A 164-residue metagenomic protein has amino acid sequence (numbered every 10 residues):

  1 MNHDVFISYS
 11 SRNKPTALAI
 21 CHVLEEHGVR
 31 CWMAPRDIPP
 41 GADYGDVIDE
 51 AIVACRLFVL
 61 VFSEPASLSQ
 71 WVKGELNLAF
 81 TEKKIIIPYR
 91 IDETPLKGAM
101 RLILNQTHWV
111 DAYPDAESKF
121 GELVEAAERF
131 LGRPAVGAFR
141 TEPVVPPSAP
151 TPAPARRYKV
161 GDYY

Functional and structural regions predicted by a protein language model:
M1-V61, P65, Q70, F80-I85 (+3 more regions): Conserved N-terminal substructure of TIR/SEFIR domains
D49-I52, I103-H108: Short, hinge-like loop/turn segments at secondary-structure boundaries
I85-I87, H108: Proline-centered loop/turn at the N-terminus of a beta-strand
R90-I91: SF2 helicase/translocase ATPase core recognition
T94-Q106: Glycine-rich, charge-decorated loop segments at or immediately adjacent to ligand/cofactor-binding or catalytic sites
W109-D115: Short acidic-hydrophobic, aromatic-tinged amphipathic segments that line or gate anion-handling sites
R156-Y164: Tryptophan-anchored aromatic micro-motifs
